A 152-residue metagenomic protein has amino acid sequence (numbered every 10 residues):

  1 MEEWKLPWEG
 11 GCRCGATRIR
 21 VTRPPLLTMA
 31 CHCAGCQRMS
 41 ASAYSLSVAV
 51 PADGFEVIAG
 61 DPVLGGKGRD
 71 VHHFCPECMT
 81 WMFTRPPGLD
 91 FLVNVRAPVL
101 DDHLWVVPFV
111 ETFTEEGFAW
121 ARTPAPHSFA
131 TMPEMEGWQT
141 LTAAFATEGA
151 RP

Functional and structural regions predicted by a protein language model:
M1-P152: A short Gly-Trp-Pro
